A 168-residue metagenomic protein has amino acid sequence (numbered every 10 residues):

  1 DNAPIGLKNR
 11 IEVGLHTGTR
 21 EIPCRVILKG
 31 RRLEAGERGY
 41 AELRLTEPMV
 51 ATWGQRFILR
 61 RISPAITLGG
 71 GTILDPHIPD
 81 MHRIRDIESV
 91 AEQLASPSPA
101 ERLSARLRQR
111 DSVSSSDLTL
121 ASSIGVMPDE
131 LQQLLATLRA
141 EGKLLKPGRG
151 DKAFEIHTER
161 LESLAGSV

Functional and structural regions predicted by a protein language model:
D1-V168: C-terminal effector modules of nucleic-acid-centric enzymes and ribosome-associated factors
